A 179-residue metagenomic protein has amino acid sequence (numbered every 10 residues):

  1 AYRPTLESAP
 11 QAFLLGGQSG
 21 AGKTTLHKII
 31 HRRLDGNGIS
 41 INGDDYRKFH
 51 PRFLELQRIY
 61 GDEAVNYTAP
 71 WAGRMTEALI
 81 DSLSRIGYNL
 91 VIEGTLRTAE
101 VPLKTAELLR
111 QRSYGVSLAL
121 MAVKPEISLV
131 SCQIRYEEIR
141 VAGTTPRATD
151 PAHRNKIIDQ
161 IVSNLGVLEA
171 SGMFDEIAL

Functional and structural regions predicted by a protein language model:
A1-L6: Pre-Walker A adenine-sensing motif
F13-L14: Short hydrophobic/aromatic beta-strand immediately N-terminal to the Walker A/P-loop
Q18-S19: The conserved Walker
K23: Conserved lysine of the Walker
L26: Hydrophobic positions on the alpha1 helix immediately C-terminal to the Walker A/P-loop
G38-E107: Conserved nucleotide-sensing/catalytic segment adjacent to the nucleotide-binding pocket in NTP-handling enzymes
R110-Q133: Conserved phosphate-donor/acceptor-positioning beta-strand/loop module used by diverse small-molecule
V130-L179: Conserved GTP-binding G-domain of TRAFAC-class P-loop NTPases and closely related GTPase folds
